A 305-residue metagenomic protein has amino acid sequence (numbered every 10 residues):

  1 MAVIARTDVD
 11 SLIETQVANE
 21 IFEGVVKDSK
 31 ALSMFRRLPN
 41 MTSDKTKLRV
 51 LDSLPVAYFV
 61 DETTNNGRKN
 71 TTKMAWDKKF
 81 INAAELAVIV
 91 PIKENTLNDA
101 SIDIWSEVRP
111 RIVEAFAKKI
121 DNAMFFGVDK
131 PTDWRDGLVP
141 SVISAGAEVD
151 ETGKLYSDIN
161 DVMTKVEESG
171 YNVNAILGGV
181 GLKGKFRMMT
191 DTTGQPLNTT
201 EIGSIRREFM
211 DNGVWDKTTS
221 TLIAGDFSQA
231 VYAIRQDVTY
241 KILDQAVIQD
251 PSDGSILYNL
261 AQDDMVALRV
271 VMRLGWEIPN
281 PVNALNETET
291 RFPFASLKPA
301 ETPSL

Functional and structural regions predicted by a protein language model:
M1-P39, N259-L305: Protruding loop/beta-arch "assembly-hinge" segments enriched in small, turn-prone residues
A2-V88: Assembly/oligomerization interface modules of large self-assembling protein complexes
Q16-A31, I104-V108, I112-F116, I120 (+2 more regions): Short, Φ-rich (hydrophobic/aromatic) sequence segments
T42, S144-V266, M272, E301-L305: Extended oligomerization regions of viral-like shell subunits
R49-D52, K93, G179-G181, M210 (+2 more regions): Structured loops at beta-to-helix junctions and adjacent beta-edge loops in soluble globular domains
L54-V56, A87, T96, K118 (+3 more regions): Short loop/turn segments at secondary-structure transitions that flank enzyme active sites
F59-D61, I102, R187-D191, T218-L222 (+2 more regions): Short conserved micro-motifs at the rims of enzyme active sites and ligand-binding pockets
D77-F80, A87-E168, S296-L305: Alpha-helical scaffold segments that mediate packing/assembly in large oligomeric complexes
